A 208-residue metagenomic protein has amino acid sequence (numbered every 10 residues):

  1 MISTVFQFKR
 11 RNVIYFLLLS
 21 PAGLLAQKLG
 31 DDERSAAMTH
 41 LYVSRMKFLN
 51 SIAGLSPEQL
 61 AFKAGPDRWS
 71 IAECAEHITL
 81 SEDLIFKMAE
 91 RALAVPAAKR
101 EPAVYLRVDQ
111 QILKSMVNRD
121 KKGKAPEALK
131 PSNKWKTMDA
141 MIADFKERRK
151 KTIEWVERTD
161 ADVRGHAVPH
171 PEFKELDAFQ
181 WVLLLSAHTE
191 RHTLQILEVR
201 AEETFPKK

Functional and structural regions predicted by a protein language model:
M1, R10-I14: N-terminal export leaders
Y15-L17, G23-A36, K87-A143, H170 (+2 more regions): Short, helix-capping/interhelical loops that line the mouth of catalytic, cofactor-, or ligand-binding pockets
D31-M38, Q59-G65, S70-E76, P131-I142 (+1 more regions): Second-shell loop/turn segments in exported
R34-F62, E190: N-terminal targeting signals for Sec/Tat export/insertion, comprising classic cleavable signal peptides
N50-E58, R119-E127, A161-H166: Short alpha-helical hairpin
K63-I112, E154-R158, D162-K208: Short, contiguous alpha-helical
E147-T152: Mature, soluble, non-transmembrane domains
